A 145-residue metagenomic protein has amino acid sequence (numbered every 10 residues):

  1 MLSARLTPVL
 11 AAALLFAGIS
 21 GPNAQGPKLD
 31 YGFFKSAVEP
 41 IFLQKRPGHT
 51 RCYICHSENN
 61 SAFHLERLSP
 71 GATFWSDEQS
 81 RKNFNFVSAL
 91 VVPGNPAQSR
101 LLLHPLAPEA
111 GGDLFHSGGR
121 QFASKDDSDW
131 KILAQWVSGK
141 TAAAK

Functional and structural regions predicted by a protein language model:
M1-V9: Bacterial N-terminal signal peptides that target proteins for export
P8-G18: Bacterial N-terminal signal peptides
G21-K145: Aromatic- and Gly/Pro-enriched helix-to-coil junctions and flexible linker segments
